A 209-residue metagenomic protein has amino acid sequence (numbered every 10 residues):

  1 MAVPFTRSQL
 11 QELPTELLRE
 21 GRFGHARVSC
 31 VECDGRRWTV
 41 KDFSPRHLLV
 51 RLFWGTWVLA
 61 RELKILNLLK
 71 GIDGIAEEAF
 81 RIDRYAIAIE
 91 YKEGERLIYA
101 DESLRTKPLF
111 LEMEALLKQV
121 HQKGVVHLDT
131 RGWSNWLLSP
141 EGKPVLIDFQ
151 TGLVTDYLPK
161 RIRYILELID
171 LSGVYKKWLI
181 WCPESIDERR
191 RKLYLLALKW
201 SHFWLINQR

Functional and structural regions predicted by a protein language model:
M1-R19, S201-N207: Juxta-kinase regulatory segment immediately upstream of eukaryotic protein kinase catalytic domains
L13-N67: ATP-binding glycine-rich loop module of kinase domains
C30-G35, Y91, S139-P140: Active-site beta-strand termini and strand-to-loop segments that position acidic
S44, G55-L59, I65-E112: Conserved structural core of kinase catalytic domains
A115-Q119: Conserved hydrophobic core/spine positions of the Hanks-type protein kinase catalytic domain
Q122-L138: Catalytic-loop of the protein kinase fold
S139-R209: C-lobe/activation-segment region of protein kinase-like
